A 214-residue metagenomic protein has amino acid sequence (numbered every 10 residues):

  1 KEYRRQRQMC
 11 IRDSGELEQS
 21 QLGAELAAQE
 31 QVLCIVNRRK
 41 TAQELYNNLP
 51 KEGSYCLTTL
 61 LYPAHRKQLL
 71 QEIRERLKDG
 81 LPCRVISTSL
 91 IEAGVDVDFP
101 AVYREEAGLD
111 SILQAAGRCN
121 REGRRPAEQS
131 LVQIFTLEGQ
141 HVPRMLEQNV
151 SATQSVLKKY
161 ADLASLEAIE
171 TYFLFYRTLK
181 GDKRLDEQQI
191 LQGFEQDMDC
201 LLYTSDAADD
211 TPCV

Functional and structural regions predicted by a protein language model:
K1-R7, I11, Y203-V214: Single conserved hydrophobic/aromatic residue that forms the stacking wall/gate of nucleotide- or nucleobase-binding
R5-N37: Conserved interdomain linker/interface between the two RecA-like ATPase lobes of SF2 helicase motors
A27-Q31, I35, K40, E44 (+5 more regions): C-terminal helicase lobe and adjacent C-terminal extensions/tails of nucleic-acid helicase motors
E30-Q31, E52-G53, G80-P82: Short coil/turn segments at beta-strand junctions that form active-site/ligand-binding loops
L45-L49, A115, V214: Hydrophobic packing residues within well-ordered alpha-helices of enzyme cores
D79-I91: Conserved two-lobed SF2 helicase motor
V97: Conserved ATPase-coupling elements of RecA-like P-loop NTPase cores
